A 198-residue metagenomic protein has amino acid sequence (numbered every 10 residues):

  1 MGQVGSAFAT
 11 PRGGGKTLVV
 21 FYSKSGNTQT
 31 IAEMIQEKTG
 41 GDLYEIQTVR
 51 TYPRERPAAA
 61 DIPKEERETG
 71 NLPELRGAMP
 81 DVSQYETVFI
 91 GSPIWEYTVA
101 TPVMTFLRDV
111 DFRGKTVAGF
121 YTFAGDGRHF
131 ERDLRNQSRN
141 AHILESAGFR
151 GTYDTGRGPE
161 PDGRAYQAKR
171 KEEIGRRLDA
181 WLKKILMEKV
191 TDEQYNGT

Functional and structural regions predicted by a protein language model:
Q3-L18, S23-T48, I62, R67-T198: FMN-binding flavodoxin-like domain, especially the glycine-rich phosphate-binding loop
T48-R56: Glycine-rich phosphate-binding loop and adjoining beta1-alpha1-beta2 segment of Rossmann-like nucleotide-binding folds
P57-D61: FAD-dinucleotide binding site
